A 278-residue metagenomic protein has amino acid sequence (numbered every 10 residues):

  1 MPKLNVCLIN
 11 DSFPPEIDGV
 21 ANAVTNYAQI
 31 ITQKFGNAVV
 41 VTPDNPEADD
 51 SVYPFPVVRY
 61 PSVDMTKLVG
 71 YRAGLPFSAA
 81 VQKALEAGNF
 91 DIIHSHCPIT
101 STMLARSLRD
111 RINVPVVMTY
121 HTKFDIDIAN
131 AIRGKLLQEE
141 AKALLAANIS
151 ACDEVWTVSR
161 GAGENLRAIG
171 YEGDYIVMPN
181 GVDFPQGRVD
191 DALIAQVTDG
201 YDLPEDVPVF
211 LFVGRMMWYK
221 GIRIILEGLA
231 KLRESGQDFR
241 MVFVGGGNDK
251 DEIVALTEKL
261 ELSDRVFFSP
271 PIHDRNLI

Functional and structural regions predicted by a protein language model:
M1-P61, E86: N-terminal subdomain of nucleotide-sugar transferases
S12-P14, V213-M217, I222, G247 (+1 more regions): Short donor-sugar binding/catalytic loops of nucleotide-sugar-dependent glycosyltransferases, especially enzymes
V24, I31, F210, I225-L229 (+1 more regions): A structural motif in glycosyltransferase catalytic domains
T42, V58-P61, Q138, K142-Q196 (+1 more regions): Donor nucleotide-sugar binding/catalytic pocket of nucleotide-sugar-dependent glycosyltransferases
D64-S95, T100-S107, R111, E139 (+1 more regions): An amphipathic, basic-hydrophobic alpha-helix
P115-V117, D125-A147: Nucleotide-sugar donor phosphate/pyrophosphate-binding loop at the beta->alpha transition of glycosyltransferases
L203-K220, L226-L229: Conserved donor-binding/catalytic core segment of Leloir-type glycosyltransferases
V244, D251-I272: Nucleotide-activated donor-binding/catalytic signature segment of Leloir-type glycosyltransferases, i.e., the conserved
